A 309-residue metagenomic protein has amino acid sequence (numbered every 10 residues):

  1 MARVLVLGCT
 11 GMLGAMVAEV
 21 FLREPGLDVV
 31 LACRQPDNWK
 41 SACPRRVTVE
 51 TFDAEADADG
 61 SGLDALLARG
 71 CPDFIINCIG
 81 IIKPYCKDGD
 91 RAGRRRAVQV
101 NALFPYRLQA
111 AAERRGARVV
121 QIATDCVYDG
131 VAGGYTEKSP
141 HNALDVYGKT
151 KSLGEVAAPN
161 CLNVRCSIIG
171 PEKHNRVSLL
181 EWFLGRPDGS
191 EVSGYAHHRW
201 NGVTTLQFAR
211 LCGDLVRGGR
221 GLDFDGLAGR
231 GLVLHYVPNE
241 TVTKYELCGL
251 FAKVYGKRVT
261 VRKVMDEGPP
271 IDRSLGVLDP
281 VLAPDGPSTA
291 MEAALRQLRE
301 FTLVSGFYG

Functional and structural regions predicted by a protein language model:
A2-P25: N-terminal Rossmann NAD(P)H-binding glycine-rich loop of SDR-like oxidoreductase domains
L7, A32, C78-I79, V119-D125 (+1 more regions): SDR active-site strand-loop-helix element
L31-K40, D53-A54: N-terminal Rossmann-fold cofactor-binding loop
T48-A102: NAD(P)H-binding glycine-rich loop region in Rossmannoid oxidoreductase-like domains and their noncatalytic homologs
R91-Q99, L103-Y106, C126-V164, I168-H174: Catalytic helix-loop patch of NAD(P)-dependent Rossmann-fold dehydrogenases
L144, V156-Q207, G213-D214: NAD(P)-dependent short-chain dehydrogenase/reductase
A209-D272, S305-G309: Mid/C-terminal beta-alpha module of Rossmann-like enzyme folds, strongest in SDR-family dehydrogenases/epimerases
D285-G309: Amphipathic terminal alpha-helices
